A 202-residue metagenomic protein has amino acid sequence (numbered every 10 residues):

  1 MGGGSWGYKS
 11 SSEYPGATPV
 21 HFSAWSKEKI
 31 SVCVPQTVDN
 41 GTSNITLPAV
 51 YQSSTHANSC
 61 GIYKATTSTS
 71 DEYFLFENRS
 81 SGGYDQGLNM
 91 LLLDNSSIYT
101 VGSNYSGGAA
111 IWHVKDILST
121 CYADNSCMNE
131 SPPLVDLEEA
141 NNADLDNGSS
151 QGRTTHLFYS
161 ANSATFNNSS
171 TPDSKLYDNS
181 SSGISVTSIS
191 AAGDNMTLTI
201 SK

Functional and structural regions predicted by a protein language model:
M1-C33: Post-HExxH zinc-binding segment in Zn-dependent metallohydrolases
P35-K202: Non-catalytic C-terminal accessory/binding modules of secreted extracellular proteins
